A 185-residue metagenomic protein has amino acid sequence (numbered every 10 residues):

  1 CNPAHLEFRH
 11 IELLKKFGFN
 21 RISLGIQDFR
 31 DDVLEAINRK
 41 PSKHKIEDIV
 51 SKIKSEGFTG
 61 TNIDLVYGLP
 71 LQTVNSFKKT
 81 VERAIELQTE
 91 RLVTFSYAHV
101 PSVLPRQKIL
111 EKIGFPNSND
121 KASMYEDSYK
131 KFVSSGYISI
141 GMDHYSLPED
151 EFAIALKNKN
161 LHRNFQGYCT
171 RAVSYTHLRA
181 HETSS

Functional and structural regions predicted by a protein language model:
C1-K130: Conserved non-cysteine loop/helix-boundary elements of the Radical SAM core domain that shape
V66, Y145-S146: Catalytic metal-binding/acid-base residues of hydrolase active sites
H99, S146-L147, S184: Short, solvent-exposed loop/turn segments at secondary-structure junctions
K131, S135: Short alpha-helical functional segments enriched in proximate histidine and acidic residues
E151-A172: Glycine-rich, charged/polar anion/phosphate-binding loops that engage phosphate groups from diverse ligands
T176-T183: Conserved small/polar residues in nucleotide/adenosyl-binding loops
